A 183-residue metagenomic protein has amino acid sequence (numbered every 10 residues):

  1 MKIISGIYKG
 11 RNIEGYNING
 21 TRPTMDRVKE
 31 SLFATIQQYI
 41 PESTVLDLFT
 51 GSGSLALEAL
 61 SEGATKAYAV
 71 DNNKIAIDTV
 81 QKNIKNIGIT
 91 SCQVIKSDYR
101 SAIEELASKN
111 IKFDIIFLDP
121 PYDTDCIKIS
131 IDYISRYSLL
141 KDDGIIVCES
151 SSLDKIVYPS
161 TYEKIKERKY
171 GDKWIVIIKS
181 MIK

Functional and structural regions predicted by a protein language model:
M1-K183: Class I S-adenosyl-L-methionine-dependent methyltransferase catalytic core
